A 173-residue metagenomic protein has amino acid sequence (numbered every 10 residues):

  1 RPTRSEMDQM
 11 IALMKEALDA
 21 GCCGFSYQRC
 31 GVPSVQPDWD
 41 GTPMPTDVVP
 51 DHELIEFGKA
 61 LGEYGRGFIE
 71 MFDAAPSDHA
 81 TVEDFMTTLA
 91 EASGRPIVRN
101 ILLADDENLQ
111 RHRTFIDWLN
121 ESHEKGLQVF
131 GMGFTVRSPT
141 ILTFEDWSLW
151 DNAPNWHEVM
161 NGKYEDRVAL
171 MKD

Functional and structural regions predicted by a protein language model:
R1-M71: Catalytic pocket of metal/acid-base enzymes, prominently hydrolases
R1-S5, Q9, L13, L18 (+5 more regions): Polyanionic/metal-chelating signatures
Q28, F72-A74, N100-L102: Active-site-proximal beta-strand/loop segments in catalytic clefts of secreted hydrolases
G31-V32, P76-D78: Short, internal active-site loops enriched in acidic
